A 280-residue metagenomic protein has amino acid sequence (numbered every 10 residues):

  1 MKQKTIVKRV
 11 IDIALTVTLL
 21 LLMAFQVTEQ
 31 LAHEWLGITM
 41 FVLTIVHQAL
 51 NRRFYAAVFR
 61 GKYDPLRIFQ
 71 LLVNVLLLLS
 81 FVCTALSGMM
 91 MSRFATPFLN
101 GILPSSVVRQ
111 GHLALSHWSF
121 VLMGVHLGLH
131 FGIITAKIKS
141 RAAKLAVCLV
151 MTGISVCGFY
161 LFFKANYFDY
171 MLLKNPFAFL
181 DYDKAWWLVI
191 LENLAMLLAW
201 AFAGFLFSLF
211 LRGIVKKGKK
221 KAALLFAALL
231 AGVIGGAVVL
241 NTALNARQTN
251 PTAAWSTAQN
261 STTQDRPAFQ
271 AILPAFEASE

Functional and structural regions predicted by a protein language model:
M1-A278: Membrane-embedded alpha-helical bundles that constitute the cytochrome b-like, heme-associated redox core of multi-pass
